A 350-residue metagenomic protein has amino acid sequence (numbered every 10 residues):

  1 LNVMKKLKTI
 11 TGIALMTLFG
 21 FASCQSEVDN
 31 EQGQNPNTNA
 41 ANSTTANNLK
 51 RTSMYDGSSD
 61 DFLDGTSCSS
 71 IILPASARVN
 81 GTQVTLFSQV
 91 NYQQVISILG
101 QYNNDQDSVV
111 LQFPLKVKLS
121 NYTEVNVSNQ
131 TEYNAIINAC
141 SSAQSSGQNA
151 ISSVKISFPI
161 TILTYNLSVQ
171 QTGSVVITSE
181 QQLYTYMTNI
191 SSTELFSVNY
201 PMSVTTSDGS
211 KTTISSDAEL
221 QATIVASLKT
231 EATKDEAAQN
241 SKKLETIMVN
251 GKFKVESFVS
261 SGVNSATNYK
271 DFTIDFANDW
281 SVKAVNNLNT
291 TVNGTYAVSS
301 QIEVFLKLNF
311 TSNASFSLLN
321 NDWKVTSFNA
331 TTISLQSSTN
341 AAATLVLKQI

Functional and structural regions predicted by a protein language model:
N2-T11: Bacterial N-terminal signal peptides that target proteins for export
I10-L18: Sec-dependent N-terminal signal peptides
G20-S23: C-terminal motif of bacterial Sec signal peptides marking the signal peptidase cleavage site
Q25-V176, Y184, S192-S207, K211-T213 (+2 more regions): Acidic/polar, low-complexity intrinsically disordered N-terminal segments immediately downstream of a Sec signal
A218, A222-N293, V304-I350: Lipid interaction determinants
T295-A297: Short beta-strand-centered aromatic/proline hotspots
S299-Q301: Beta-strand repeat architectures
